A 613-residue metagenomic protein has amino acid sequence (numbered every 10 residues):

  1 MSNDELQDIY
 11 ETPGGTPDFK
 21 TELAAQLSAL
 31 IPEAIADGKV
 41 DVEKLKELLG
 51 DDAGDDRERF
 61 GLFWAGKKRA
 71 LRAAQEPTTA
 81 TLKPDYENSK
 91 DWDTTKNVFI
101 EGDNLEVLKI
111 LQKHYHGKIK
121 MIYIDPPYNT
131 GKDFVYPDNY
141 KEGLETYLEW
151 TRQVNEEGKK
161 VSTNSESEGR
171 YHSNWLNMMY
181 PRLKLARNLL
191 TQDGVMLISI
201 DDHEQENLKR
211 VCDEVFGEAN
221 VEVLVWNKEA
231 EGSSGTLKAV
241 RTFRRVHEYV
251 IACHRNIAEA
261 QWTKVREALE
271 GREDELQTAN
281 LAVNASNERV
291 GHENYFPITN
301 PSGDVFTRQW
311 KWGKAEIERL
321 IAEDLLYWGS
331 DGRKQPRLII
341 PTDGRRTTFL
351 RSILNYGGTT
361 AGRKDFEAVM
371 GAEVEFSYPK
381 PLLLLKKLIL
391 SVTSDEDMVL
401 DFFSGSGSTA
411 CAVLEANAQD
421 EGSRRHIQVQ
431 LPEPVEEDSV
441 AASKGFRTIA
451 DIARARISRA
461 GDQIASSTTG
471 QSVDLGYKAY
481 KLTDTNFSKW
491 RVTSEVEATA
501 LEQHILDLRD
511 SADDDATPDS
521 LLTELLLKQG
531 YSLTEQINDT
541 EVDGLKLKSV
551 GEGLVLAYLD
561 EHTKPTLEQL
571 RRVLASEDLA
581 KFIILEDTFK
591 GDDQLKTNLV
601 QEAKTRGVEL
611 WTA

Functional and structural regions predicted by a protein language model:
M1-E43: N-terminal low-complexity, Ser/Thr- and acidic-residue-enriched intrinsically disordered segments
A36-M398, D420, L431-E436: Class I S-adenosyl-L-methionine
I124-P127, D397-A416, L526: A phosphate-binding catalytic loop at a beta-strand-loop-alpha-helix junction that coordinates phosphoryl groups
K159-N174, E231-K238, K387, S391-E396 (+1 more regions): Cysteine-dependent PTP/DSP-like catalytic domain, specifically the C-terminal lobe
E206, R210, S352, L383-K387 (+7 more regions): Feature representing long, continuous alpha-helical segments
A479, K528, V550, L559 (+1 more regions): In a subset of proteins, long, contiguous C-terminal domains/tails are tracked
A512-G530, T534: Glycine- and aromatic-enriched alpha-helical transmembrane segments of multi-pass membrane proteins
K528-L547: Conserved helicase/translocase motor-coupling segment
